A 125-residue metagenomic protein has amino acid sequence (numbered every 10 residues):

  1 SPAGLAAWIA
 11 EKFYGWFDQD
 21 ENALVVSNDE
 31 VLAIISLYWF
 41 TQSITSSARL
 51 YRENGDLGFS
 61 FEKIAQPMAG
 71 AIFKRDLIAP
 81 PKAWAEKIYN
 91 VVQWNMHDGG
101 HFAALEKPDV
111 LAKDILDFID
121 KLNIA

Functional and structural regions predicted by a protein language model:
P2-A125: C-terminal subdomain of alpha/beta-hydrolase-fold enzymes, centered on the catalytic histidine and its supporting
